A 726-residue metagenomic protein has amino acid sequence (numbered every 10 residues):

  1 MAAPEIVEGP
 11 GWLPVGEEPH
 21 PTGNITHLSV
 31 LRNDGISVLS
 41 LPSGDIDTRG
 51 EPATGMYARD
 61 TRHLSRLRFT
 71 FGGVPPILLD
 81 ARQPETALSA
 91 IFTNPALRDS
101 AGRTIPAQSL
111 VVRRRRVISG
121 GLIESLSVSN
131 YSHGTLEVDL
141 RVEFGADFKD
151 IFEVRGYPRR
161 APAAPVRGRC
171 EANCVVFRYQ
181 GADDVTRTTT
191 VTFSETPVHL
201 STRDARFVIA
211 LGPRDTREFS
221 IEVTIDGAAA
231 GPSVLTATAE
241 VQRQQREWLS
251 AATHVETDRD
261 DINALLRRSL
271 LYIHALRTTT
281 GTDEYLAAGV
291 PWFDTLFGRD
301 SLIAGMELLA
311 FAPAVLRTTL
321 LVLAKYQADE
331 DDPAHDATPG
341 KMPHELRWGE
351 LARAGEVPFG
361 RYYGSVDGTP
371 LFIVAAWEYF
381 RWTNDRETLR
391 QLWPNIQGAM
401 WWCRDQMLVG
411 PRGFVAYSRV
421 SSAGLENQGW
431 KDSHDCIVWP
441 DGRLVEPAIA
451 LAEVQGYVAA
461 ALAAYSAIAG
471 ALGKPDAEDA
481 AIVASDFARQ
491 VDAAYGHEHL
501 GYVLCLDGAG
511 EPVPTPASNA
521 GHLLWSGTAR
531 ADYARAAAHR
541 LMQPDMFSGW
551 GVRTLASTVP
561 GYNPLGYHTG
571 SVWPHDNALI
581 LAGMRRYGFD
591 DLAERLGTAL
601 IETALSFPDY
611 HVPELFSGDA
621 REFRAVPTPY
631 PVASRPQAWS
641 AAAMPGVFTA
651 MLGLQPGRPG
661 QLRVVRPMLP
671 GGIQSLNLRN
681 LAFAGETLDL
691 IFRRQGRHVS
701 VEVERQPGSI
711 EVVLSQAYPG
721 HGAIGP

Functional and structural regions predicted by a protein language model:
M1-L270, H274-A275, T279-E284, V290 (+10 more regions): Terminal accessory carbohydrate-recognition/targeting modules of carbohydrate-active enzymes
S89-A96, E256-L296, T318-Y363, V409-A450 (+7 more regions): Extended glycan-interaction surfaces of carbohydrate-active proteins
I118-G120, S201-R203, L296-D300, A312 (+5 more regions): Short, glycine/acidic-rich beta->alpha junctions
F193, S233-Q244, D261-R268, A312-Y326 (+7 more regions): Extended, well-ordered alpha-helical scaffold segments
F219-S220, L271, P370, V374 (+2 more regions): Generic structural signal for well-ordered, non-membrane alpha-helices
T257, W292, G360, N384-Q391 (+10 more regions): A structural signal for alpha-helical segments
D294-E426, A452-Q455, A459, S571-A593 (+2 more regions): Aromatic-rich carbohydrate-recognition surfaces in CAZymes
